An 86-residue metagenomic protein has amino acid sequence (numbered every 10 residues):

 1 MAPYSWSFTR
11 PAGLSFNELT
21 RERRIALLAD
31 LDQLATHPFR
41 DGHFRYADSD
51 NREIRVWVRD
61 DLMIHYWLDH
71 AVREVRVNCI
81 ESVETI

Functional and structural regions predicted by a protein language model:
M1-S5, L14, E18, I25-A29 (+1 more regions): Enriched for short, Lys/Arg-rich terminal
T20-R21, R52: Short alpha-helical segments used as structural interaction elements across diverse proteins
E22-R24, F44: Hot-dog-fold acyl-thioester-processing enzymes
D32-V58: A short, surface-exposed loop/turn module that caps and links secondary-structure elements
